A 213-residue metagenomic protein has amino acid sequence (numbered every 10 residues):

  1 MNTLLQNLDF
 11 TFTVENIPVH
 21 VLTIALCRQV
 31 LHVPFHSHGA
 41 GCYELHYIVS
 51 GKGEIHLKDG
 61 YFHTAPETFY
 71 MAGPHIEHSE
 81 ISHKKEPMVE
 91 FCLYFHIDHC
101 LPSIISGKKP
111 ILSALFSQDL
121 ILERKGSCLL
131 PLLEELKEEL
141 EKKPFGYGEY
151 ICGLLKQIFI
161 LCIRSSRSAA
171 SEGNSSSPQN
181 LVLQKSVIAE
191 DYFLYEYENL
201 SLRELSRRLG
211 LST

Functional and structural regions predicted by a protein language model:
M1-T68, I76, K84, G107-K109: Generic protein-terminus/edge-of-domain signal
I55, E90, L129, L133-L140 (+2 more regions): Hydrophobic alpha-helical core bundles mediating ligand binding, dimerization, or RNAP-core interactions
M71: DNA-recognition element of transcription regulators
H75-C100: Ligand-binding loop in jelly-roll beta-barrel domains
P102-K108, A170: Short, charged, solvent-exposed linker or helix-capping segments at domain edges/interfaces that act as flexible hinges
G107-P131: Aromatic/histidine-rich interaction motifs
F116-R124, L140-I151, I160-L209: Short, Lys/Arg-enriched, Trp-marked, Pro/Gly-tolerant hinge/linker segments that flank
